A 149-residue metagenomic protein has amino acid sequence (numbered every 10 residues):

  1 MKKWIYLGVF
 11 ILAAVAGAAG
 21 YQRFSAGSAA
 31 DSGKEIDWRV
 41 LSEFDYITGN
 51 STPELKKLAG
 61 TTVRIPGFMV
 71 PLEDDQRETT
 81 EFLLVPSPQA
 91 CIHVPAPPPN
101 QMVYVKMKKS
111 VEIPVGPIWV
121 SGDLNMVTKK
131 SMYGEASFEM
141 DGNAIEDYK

Functional and structural regions predicted by a protein language model:
K2-K149: OB-fold and OB-like single-stranded nucleic-acid-recognition modules and their adjacent interaction interfaces
